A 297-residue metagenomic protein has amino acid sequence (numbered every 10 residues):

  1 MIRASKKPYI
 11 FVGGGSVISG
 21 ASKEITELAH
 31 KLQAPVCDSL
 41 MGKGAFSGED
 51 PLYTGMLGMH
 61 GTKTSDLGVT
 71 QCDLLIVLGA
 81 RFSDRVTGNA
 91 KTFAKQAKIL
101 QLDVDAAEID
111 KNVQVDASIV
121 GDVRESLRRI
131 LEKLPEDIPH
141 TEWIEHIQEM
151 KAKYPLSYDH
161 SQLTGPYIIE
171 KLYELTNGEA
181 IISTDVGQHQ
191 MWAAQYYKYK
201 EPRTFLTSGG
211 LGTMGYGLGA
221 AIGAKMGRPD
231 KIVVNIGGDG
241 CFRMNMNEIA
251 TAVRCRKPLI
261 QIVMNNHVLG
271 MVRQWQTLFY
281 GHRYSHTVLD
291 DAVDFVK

Functional and structural regions predicted by a protein language model:
M1-P8, L28, V69-Q71, K171-A180 (+1 more regions): Glycine-rich phosphate/diphosphate-binding loops that line cofactor/substrate pockets in enzymes
K7-S19, A29, P155: Glycine-rich phosphate/diphosphate-binding loops and the adjacent beta-loop-alpha structural elements that coordinate
G15-S16, L40-A45, A80-S83, A106 (+3 more regions): Acidic, glycine-rich active-site loops and adjacent beta-strand->loop/helix elements that engage anionic groups
A34-L40, L100-D103, L259-M264: Short internal beta-strands
G42-I144, A292: Glycine-rich, acidic loop regions that bind phosphate or pyrophosphate groups
M59, Q71, D110-N112, S118-V120 (+2 more regions): Thiamine diphosphate
H146-K225: Active-site diphosphate/adenylate-binding microenvironment
